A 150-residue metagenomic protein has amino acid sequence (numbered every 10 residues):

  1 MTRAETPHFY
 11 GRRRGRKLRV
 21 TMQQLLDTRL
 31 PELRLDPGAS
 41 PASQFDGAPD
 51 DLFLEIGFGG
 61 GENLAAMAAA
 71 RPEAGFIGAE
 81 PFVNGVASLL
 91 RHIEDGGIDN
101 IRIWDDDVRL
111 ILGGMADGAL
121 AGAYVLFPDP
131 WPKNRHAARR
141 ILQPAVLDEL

Functional and structural regions predicted by a protein language model:
M1-L54, E62-A69: S-adenosyl-L-methionine
I56, A79: Conserved beta-strand/loop positions that form the S-adenosyl-L-methionine
G59: Conserved glycine-rich SAM-binding loop
A74-I77: Short beta-strand element of Class I
F82: Conserved SAM/SAH-binding beta-strand->alpha-helix loop
L90-G118: S-adenosyl-L-methionine
L120-I141: A short SAM/SAH-binding and catalytic strip from SAM-dependent methyltransferases
I141-L150: A short glycine-rich, Lys/Arg-flanked "PGG" loop and its adjoining helix->strand segment in the class I
